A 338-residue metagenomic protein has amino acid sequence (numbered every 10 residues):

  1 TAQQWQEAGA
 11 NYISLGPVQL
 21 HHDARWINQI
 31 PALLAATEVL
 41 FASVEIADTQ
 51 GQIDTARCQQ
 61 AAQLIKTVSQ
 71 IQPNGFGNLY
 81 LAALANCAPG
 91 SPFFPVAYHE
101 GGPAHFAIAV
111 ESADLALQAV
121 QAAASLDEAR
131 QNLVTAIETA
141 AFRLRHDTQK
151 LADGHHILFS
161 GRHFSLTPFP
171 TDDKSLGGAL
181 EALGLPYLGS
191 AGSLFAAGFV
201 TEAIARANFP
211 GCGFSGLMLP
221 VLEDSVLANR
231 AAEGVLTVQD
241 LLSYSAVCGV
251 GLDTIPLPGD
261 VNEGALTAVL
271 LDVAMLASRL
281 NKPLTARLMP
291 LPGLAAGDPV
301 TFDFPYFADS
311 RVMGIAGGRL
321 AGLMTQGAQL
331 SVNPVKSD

Functional and structural regions predicted by a protein language model:
A2-D338: Anaerobic metallocofactor- and corrinoid-dependent redox/one-carbon enzyme cores, especially those from methanogenesis
